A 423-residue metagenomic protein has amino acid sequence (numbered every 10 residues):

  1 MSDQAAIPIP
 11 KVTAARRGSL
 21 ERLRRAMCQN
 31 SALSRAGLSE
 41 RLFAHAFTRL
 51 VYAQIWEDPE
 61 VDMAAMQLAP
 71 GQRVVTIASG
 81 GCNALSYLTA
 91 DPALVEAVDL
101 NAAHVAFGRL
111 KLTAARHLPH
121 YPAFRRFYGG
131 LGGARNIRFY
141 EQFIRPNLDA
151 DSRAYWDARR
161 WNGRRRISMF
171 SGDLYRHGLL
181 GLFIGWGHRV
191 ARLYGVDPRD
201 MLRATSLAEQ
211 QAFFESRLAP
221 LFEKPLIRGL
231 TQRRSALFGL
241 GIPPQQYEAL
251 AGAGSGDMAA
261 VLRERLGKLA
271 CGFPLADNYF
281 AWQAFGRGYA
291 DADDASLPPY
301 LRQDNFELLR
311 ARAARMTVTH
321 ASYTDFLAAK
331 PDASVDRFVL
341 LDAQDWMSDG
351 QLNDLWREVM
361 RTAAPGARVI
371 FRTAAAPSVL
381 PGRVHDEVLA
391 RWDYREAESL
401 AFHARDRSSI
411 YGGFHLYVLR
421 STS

Functional and structural regions predicted by a protein language model:
D3-S31, A103-E307: Class I S-adenosyl-L-methionine-dependent methyltransferase module
L50-R73, L352: Conserved alpha-helix/loop element of class I SAM-dependent methyltransferases that forms part of the SAM/SAH-binding
P70-S79, V95-E96: Conserved class I S-adenosyl-L-methionine
Q72, A321-V339: A short acidic, Gly/Pro-enriched loop at the edge of an enzyme's catalytic core that lines a small-molecule cofactor
A97-A102: Conserved acidic E/D residue at the C-terminus of a beta-strand in Rossmann-like folds
V339, P365-S378: Conserved beta-strand signature within the Rossmann-like core of class I S-adenosyl-L-methionine
L352-P365: A short glycine-rich, Lys/Arg-flanked "PGG" loop and its adjoining helix->strand segment in the class I
A397-S423: Core SAM-dependent methyltransferase catalytic element
